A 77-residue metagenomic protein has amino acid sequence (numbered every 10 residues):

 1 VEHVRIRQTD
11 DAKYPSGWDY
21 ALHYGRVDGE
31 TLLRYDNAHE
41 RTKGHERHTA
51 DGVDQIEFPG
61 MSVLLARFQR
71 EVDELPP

Functional and structural regions predicted by a protein language model:
V1-H45: The feature represents the first ordered module of a protein
W18, D36, T49, R70-L75: General "foldedness" signal
T42-I56: Short helix/strand-capping connector loops at secondary-structure junctions
G52-P77: Short, compact, well-ordered microdomains
